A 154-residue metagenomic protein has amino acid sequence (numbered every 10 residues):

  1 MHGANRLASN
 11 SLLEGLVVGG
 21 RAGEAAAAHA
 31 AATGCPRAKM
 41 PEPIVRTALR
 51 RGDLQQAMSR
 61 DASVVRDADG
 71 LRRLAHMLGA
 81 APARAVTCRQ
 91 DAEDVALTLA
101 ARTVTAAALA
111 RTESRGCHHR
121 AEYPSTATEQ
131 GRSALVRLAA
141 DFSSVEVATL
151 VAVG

Functional and structural regions predicted by a protein language model:
M1-G154: Glycine- and aromatic-enriched mobile tails/lids
